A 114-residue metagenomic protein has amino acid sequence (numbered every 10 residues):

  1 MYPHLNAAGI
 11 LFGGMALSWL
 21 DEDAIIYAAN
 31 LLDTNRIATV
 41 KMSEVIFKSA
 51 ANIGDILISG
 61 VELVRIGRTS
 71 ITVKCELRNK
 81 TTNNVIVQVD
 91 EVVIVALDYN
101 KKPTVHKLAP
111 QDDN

Functional and structural regions predicted by a protein language model:
M1-K41, V95-N114: Hot-dog-fold acyl-thioester-processing enzymes
G9, G13-G14, G54, G60 (+1 more regions): Residue-identity detector for glycine
I26-V64: A contiguous binding-surface segment within folded domains or other stable secondary-structure elements
F47, N52-I53, V64-N114: HotDog/MaoC-like acyl-thioester-processing domains
